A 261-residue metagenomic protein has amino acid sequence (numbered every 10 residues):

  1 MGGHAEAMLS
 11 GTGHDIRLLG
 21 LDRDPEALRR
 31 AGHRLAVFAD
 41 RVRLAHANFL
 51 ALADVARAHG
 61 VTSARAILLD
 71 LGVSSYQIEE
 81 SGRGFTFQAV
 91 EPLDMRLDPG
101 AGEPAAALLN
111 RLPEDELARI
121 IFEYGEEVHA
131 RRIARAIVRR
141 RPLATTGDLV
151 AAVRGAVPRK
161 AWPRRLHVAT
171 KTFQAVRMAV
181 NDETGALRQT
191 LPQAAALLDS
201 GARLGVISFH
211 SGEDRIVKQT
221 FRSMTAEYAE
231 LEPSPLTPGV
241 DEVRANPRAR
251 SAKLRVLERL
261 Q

Functional and structural regions predicted by a protein language model:
M1-Q261: S-adenosyl-L-methionine-dependent methyltransferase catalytic core, i.e., the SAM/SAH-binding region
